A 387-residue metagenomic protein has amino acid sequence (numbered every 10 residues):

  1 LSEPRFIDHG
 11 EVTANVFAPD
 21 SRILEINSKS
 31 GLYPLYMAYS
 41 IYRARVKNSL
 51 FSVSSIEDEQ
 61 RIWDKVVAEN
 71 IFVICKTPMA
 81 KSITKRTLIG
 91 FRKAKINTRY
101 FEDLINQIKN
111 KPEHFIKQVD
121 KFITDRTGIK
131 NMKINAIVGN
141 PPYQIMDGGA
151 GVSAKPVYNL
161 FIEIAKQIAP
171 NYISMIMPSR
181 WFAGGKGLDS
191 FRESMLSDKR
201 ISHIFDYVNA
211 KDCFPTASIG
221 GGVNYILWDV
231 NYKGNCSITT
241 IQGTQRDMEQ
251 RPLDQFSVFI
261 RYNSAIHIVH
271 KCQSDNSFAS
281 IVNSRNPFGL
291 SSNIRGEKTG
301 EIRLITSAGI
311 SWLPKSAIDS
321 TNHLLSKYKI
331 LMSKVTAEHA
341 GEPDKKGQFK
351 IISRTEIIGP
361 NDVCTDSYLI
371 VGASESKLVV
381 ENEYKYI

Functional and structural regions predicted by a protein language model:
L1-I204, N209-C213, G222, I226-I238: SAM-dependent methyltransferase catalytic region
N209-I387: C-terminal substrate-recognition regions of SAM-dependent nucleic acid methyltransferases
